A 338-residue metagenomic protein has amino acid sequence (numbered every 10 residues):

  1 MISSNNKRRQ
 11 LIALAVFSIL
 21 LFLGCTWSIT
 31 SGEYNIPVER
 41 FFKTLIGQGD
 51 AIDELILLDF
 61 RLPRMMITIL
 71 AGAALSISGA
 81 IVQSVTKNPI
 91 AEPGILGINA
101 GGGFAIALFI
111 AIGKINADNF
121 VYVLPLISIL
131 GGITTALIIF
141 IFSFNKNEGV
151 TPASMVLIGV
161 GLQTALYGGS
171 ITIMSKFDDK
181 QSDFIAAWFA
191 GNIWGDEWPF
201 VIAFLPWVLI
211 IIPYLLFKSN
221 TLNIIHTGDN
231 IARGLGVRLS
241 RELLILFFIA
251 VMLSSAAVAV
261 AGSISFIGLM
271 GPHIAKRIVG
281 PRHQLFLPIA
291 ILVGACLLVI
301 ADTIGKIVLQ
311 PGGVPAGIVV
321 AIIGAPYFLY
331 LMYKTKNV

Functional and structural regions predicted by a protein language model:
M1-V338: Alpha-helical transmembrane segments in inner-membrane proteins
